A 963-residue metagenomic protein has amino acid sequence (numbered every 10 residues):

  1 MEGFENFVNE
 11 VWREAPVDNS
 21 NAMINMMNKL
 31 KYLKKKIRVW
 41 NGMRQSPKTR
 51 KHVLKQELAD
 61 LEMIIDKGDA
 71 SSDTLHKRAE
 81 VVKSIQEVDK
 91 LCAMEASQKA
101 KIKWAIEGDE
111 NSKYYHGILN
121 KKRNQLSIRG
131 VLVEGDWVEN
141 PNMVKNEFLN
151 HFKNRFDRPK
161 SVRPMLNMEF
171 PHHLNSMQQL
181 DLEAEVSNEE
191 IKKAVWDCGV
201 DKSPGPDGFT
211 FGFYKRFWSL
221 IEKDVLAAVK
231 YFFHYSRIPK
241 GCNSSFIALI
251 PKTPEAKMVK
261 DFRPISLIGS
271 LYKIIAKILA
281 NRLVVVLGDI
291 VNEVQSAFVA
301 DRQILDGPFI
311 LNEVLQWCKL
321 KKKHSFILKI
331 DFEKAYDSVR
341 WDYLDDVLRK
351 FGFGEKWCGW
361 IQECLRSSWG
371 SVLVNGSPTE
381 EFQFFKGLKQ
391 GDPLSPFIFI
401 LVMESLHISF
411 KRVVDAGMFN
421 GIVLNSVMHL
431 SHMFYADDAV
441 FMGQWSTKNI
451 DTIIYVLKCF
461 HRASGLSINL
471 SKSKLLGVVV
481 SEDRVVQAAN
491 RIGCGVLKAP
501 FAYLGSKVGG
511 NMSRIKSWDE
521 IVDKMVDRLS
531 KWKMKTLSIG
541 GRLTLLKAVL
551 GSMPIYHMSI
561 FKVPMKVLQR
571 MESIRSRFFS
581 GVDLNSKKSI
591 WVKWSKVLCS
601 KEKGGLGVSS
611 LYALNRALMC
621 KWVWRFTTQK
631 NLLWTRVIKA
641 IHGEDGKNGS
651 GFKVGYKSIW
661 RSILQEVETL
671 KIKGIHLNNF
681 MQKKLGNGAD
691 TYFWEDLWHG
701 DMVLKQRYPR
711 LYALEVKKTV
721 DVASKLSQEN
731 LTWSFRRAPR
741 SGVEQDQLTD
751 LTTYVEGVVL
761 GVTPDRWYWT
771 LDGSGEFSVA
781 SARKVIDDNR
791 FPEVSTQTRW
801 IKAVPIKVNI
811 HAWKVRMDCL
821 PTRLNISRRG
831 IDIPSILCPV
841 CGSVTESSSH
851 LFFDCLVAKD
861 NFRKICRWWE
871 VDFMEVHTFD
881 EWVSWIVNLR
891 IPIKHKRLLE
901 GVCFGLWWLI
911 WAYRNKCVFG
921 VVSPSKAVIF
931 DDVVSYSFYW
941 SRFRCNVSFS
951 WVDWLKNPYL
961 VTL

Functional and structural regions predicted by a protein language model:
M1-L75, V81-K90, M94-L963: A helix-boundary/hinge signal
